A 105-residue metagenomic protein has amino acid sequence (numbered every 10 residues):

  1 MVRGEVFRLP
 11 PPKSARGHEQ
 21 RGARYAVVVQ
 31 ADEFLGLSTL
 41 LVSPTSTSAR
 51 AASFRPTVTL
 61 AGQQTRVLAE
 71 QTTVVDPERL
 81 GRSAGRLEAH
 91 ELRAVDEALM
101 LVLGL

Functional and structural regions predicted by a protein language model:
M1-L105: Conserved functional hotspots at enzyme active or ligand-binding sites that engage polyanionic ligands
